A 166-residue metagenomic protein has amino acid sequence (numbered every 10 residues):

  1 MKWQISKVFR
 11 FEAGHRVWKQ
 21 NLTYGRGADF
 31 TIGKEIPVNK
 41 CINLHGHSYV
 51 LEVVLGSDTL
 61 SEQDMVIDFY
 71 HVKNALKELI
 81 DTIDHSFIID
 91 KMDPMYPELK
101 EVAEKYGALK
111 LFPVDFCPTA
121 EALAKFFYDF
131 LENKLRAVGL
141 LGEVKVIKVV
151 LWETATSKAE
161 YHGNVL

Functional and structural regions predicted by a protein language model:
M1-L166: Charge-rich, low-complexity N-terminal segments
